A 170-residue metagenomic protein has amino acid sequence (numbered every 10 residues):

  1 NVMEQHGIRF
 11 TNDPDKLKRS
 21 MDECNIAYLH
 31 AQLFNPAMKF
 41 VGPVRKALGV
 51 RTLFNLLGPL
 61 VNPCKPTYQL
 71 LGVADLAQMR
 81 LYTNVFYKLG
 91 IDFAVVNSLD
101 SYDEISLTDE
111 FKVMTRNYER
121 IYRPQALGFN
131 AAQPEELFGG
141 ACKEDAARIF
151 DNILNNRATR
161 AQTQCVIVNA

Functional and structural regions predicted by a protein language model:
N1: Active-site cofactor/substrate anionic-group-binding motifs, chiefly glycine- and Lys/Arg-rich phosphate-binding loops
E4-T11, K16-N169: Glycine-rich anion-binding loops and their surrounding alpha/beta cores
